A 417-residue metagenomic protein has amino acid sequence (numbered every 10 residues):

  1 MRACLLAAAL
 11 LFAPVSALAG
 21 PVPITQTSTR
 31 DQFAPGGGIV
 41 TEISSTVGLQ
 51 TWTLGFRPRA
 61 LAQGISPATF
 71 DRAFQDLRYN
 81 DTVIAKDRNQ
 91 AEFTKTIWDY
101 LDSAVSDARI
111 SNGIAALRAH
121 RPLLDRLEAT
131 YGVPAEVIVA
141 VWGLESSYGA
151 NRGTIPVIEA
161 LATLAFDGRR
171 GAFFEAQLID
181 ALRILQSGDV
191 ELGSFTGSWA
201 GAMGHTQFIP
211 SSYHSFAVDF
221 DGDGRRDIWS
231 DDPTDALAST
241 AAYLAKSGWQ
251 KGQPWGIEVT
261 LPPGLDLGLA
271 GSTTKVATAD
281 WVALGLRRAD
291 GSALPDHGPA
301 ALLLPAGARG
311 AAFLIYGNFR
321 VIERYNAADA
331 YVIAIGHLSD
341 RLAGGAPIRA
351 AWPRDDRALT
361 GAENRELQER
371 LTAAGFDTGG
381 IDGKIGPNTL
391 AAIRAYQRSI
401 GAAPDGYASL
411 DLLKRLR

Functional and structural regions predicted by a protein language model:
C4-S16: Bacterial N-terminal signal peptides
P21-Y131: An acidic, Gly/Ser/Thr/Pro-rich helix-cap/linker signature
L54-F70, Q75-T82, A129-G132, G143-A150 (+10 more regions): Sec-exported extracytoplasmic/periplasmic mature domains
A68-T94, W142-S146, P156-E159, E258-P263 (+2 more regions): Acidic helix-start/capping segments at beta-turn-to-alpha-helix junctions
K95-A245, W255: Acidic/His-rich structured neighborhood in mature extracellular/periplasmic domains
L192, W199-R324, V332, A350-A351: Flexible, glycine-rich surface segments
Y316-D329, H337-G383: Acidic, Ser/Thr/Pro/Gly-enriched interdomain connector segments
L359-N364, T372-L416: Short acidic, glycine/serine/threonine-rich helix-capping segments at coil-helix boundaries
